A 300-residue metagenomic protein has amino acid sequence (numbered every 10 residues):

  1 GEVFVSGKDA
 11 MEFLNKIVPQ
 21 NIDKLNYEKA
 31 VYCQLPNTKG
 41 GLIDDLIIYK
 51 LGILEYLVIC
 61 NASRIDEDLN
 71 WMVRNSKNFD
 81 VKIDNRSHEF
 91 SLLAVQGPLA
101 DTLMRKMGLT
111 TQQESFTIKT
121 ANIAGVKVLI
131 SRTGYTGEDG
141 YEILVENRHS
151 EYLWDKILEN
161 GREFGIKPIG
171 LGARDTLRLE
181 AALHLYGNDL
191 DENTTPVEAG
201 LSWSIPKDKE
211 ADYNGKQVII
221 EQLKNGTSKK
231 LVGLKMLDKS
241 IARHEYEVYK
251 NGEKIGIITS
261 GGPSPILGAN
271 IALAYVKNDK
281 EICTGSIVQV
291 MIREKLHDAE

Functional and structural regions predicted by a protein language model:
G1-P19, R86-R105, G226-M236: Short glycine-/aliphatic-rich beta-strand segments at the starts of folded cytosolic domains
G1-P36, G41-I43, G172: Acidic, proline/glycine-enriched N-terminal capping motif
K8, N61-D66, P98-A100, E146-S150 (+1 more regions): Helix N-cap motif at beta-to-alpha junctions
I17, N70-K77, M107-G108, L153-R162 (+2 more regions): Short amphipathic alpha-helices in soluble, non-transmembrane regions that often serve as interface/regulatory elements
L35-D45, K77-F79, N122-I130, I255-T259: Short amphipathic beta-strand starts and helix->beta connectors
S76, D80-L223: Glycine-rich, acidic
T194-E300: Glycine-rich, small/acidic residue-mixed loop/short-helix segments
